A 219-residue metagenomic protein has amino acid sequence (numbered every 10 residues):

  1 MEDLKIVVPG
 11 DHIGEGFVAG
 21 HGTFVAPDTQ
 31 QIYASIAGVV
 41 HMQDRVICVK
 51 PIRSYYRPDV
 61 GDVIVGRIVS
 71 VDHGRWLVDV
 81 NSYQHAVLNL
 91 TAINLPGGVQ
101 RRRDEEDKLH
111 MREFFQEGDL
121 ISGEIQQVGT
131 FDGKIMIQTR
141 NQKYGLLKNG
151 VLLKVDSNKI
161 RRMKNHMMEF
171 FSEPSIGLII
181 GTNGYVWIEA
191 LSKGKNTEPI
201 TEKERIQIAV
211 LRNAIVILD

Functional and structural regions predicted by a protein language model:
M1-D219: Single-stranded RNA-binding regions, centering on S1/OB-family and related RNA-binding modules
